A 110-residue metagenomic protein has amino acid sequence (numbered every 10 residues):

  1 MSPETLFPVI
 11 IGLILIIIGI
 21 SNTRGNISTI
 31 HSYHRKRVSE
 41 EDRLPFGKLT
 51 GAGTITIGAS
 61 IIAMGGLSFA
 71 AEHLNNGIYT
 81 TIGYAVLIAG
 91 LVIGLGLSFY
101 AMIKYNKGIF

Functional and structural regions predicted by a protein language model:
S2-I18, L87-G90: Alpha-helical transmembrane segments
I16-H34: Membrane-water interface of transmembrane alpha-helices
G19-N22, G65-S68, S98-A101: Structural signal for membrane-spanning alpha-helices in multi-pass inner-membrane proteins, emphasizing helix cores
H31-V38, Y105-F110: Cytosolic juxtamembrane segments of membrane proteins
K36-T50: Short membrane-interface loop/juxtamembrane segments of multi-pass integral membrane proteins
G47-I61: Select subsegments of transmembrane alpha-helices in polytopic membrane proteins, especially boundary-proximal
F69-I78: Membrane-interface helix termini and inter-helical loops of multi-pass transporters
G77-F110: Alpha-helical transmembrane segments and their immediate juxtamembrane interface regions
